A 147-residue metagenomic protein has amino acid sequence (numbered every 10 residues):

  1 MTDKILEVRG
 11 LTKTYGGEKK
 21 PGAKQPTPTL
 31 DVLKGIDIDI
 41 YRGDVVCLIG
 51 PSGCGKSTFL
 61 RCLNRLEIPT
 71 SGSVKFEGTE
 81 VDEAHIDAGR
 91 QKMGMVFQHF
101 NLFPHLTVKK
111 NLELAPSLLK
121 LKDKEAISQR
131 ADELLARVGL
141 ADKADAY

Functional and structural regions predicted by a protein language model:
M1-P28: ABC-family P-loop ATPase nucleotide-binding domain
K24-T27, E80-G94, L118, K124-S128: ABC ATPase NBD coupling module
I49-P51: The feature captures the beta-strand-to-loop junction immediately N-terminal to the Walker
N64: Helix-to-loop junction immediately C-terminal to a conserved catalytic motif
S73-K75, T79: ATP-binding/catalytic-site motifs of ATP-hydrolyzing domains
H105-A115: Short coil-to-helix segment of the ABC ATPase nucleotide-binding domain corresponding to the Q-loop/switch region
E113, S117-K120, K124-K143: Conserved ABC ATPase "signature" region
